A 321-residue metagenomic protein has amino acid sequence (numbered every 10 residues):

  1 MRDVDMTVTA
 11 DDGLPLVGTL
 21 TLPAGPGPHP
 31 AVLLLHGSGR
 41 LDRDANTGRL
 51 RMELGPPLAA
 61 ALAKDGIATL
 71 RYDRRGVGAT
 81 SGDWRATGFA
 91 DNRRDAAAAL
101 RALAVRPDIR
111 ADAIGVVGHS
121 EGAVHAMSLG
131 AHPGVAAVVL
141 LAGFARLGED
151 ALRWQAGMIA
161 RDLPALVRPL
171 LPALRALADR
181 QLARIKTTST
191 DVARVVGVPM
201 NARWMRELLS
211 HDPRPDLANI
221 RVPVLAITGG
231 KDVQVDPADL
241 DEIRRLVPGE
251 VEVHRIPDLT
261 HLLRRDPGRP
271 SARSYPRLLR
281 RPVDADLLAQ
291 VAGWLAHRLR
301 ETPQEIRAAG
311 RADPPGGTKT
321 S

Functional and structural regions predicted by a protein language model:
M1-G27: N-terminal cap/lid segment of alpha/beta-hydrolase-fold proteins
G25-P28, V32-A61: Short, surface-exposed "cap/lid" segments of acyl-processing enzymes
P57-A79: Conserved alpha/beta-hydrolase
A86-R106: Alpha/beta-hydrolase active-site loop
V139-L208, R214: Accessory cap/linker subdomain of secreted extracellular hydrolases
I220, A226-T228: Short beta-strand/loop motif that positions the catalytic acidic residue of the alpha/beta-hydrolase fold
V233-D239: Conserved alpha/beta-hydrolase "acid-adjacent" motif
L262, P267-G310, G316, S321: Catalytic active-site module of serine/aspartate enzymes centered on a nucleophile-bearing elbow/loop
